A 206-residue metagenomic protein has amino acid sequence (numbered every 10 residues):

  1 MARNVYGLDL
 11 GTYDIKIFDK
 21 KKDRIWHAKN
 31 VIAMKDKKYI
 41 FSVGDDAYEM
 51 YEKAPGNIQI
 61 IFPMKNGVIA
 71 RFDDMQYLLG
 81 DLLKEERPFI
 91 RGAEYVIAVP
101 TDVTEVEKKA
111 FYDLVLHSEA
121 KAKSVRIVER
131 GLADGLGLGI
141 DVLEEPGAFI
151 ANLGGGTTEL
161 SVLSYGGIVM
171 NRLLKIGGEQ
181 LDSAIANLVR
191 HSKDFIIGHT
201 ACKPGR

Functional and structural regions predicted by a protein language model:
M1-I150, L163-R206: Nucleotide/phosphate-binding catalytic cleft detector across ATP-hydrolyzing and phosphate-transferring enzymes
E159-S161: A structural feature that tracks compact, well-ordered secondary-structure segments with a strong bias toward
